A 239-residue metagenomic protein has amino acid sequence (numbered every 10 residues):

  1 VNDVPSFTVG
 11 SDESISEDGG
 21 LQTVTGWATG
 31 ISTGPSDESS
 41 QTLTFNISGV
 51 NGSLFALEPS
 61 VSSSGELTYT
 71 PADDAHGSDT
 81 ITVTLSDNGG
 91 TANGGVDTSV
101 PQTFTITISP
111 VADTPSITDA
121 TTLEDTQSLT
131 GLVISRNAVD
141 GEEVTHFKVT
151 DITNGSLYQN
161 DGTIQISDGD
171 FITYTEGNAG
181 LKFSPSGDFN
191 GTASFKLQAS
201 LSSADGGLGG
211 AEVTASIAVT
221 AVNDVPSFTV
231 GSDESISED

Functional and structural regions predicted by a protein language model:
D3-N46, V50, A72, D79 (+5 more regions): Extracellular ectodomain surface segments
N51, G89, T153, D161-T163 (+1 more regions): Solvent-exposed strand-loop boundary residues in beta-sheet-rich modules
N51-A72, I81-T82, S156-S186, F195-Q198: Strand-loop-strand motifs at the edges of beta-sheets in extracellular beta-sandwich domains
S86-D97, S200-L208: Short, solvent-exposed loop/turn segments at the edges of extracellular beta-sandwich modules
G95-T107, G210-T220, D233: Terminal edge beta-strands and adjacent linker/stalk segments of extracellular immunoglobulin-superfamily beta-sandwich
